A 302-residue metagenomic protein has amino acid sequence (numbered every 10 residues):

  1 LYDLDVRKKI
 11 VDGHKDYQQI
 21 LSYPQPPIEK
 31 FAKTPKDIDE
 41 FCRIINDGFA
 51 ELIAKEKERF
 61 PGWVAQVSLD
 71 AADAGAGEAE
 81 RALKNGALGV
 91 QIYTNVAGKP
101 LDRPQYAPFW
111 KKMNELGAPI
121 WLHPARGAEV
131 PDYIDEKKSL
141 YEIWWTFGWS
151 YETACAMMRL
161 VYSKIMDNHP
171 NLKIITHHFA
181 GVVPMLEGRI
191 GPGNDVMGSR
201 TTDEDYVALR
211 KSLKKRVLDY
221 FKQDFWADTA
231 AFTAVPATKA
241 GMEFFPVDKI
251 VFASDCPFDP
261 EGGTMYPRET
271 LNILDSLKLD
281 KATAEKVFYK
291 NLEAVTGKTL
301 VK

Functional and structural regions predicted by a protein language model:
L1-D5, R43, D47, G98-P108: Aromatic- and glycine-enriched glycan-recognition loops and surfaces that form the carbohydrate-binding subsites
L1-Q18, D47-E58, G77-R81, N85-L88 (+5 more regions): Mid-to-C-terminal alpha-helical segments outside catalytic/metal-binding sites
L1-V6, P35-I44, A71-G77: Glycine-rich anion/phosphate-binding loops
V6-K33, F60-S68, L88-N95: Divalent metal-dependent hydrolysis catalytic cores, especially in the metallo-beta-lactamase
P24, L69, P124-V130, P257-D259: Short glycine-enriched loops at secondary-structure junctions
Q25-D39, D73, Y141-E142: Surface-exposed, active-site-proximal loop segments in enzymatic domains
K30, F49, W63-L69, D73-A76 (+3 more regions): N-terminal glycine-rich cofactor-binding segment that shapes the pocket for flavin-like pterin cofactors
L83-V251: Catalytic pocket-lining loop regions of alpha/beta-barrel enzymes, especially the amidohydrolase/enolase/GH5 lineages
